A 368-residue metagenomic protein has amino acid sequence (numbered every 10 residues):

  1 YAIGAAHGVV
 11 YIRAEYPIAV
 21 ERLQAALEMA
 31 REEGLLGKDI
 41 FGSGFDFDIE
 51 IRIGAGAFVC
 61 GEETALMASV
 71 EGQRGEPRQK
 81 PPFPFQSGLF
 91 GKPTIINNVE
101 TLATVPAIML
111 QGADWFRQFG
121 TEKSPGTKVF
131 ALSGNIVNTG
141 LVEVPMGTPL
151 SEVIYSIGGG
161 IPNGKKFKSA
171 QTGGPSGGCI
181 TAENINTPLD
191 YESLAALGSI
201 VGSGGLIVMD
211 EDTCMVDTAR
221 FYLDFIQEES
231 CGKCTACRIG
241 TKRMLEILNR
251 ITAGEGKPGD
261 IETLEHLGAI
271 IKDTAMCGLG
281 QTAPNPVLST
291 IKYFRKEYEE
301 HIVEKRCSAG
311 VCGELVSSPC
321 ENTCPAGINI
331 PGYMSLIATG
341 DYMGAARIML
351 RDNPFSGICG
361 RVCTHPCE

Functional and structural regions predicted by a protein language model:
Y1-Y16, P162-K168, T241: Glycine-rich phosphate/pyrophosphate-binding loops and their adjacent beta-strand/loop elements at enzyme active sites
H7-G8, E21, A25-G42, N186-N322 (+2 more regions): Ferredoxin-type iron-sulfur electron-transfer modules in oxidoreductases and energy-metabolism complexes
V9-R13, S43-R52, K165-G173, E262-E265 (+1 more regions): Beta-strand segments within the central parallel beta-sheet cores of soluble alpha/beta enzyme folds
I12-I18, A55, G173-G177, L223 (+1 more regions): Acidic, glycine-rich active-site loops and adjacent beta-strand->loop/helix elements that engage anionic groups
P17, G134, K168-T187: Short acidic beta-strand-loop surface patches of small beta-rich interaction domains
V20-M146, G158: Hydrophobic alpha-helical positions that pack around
S69-P81, E183-I200: Active-site loop ensemble at the mouth of alpha/beta enzyme cores that anchors a bound cofactor
M146-N163: Short amphipathic, charge-patterned alpha-helical segments
